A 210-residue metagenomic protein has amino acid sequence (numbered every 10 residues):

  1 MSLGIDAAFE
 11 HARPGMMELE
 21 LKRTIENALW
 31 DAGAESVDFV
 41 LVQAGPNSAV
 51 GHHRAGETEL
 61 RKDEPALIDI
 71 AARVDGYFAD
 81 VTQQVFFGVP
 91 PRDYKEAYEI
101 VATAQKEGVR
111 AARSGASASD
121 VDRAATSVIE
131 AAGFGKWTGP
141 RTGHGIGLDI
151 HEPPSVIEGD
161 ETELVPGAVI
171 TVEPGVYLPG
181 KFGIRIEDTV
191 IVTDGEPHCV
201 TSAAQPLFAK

Functional and structural regions predicted by a protein language model:
M1-K210: Active-site neighborhoods and metal-handling regions in enzymes and metal-associated proteins
